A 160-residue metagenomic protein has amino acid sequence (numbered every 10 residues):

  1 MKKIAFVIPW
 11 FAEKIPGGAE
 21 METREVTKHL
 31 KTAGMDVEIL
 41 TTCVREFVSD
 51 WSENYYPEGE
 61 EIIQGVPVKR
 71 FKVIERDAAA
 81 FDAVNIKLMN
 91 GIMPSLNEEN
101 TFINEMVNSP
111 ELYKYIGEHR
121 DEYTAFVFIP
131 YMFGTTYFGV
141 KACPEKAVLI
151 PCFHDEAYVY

Functional and structural regions predicted by a protein language model:
M1-K69, D121: N-terminal subdomain of nucleotide-sugar transferases
F11-A12, V44-R45, V73-R76, Y131-T135 (+1 more regions): Short, solvent-exposed loop/turn segments at secondary-structure junctions
P16, S49, A80, T136-V140 (+1 more regions): Short glycine-/acidic-enriched loop or helix-start segments at secondary-structure transitions that form or flank
R24-K28, E58, Y113-I116, T136-V140 (+1 more regions): Short amphipathic alpha-helical segments and helix-helix/interface helices
L40, I129, I150: A cross-family glycoside hydrolase active-site/sugar-binding cleft signature
T42-E118: A conserved catalytic-core segment of Leloir-type glycosyltransferases
E105, S109, F128-F133: Short His-centered aromatic/hydrophobic patch
T124, M132-F138, A142-Y160: A short, histidine- and acid-enriched strand-loop-helix "catalytic/donor-clamping" loop that lines the nucleotide-sugar
